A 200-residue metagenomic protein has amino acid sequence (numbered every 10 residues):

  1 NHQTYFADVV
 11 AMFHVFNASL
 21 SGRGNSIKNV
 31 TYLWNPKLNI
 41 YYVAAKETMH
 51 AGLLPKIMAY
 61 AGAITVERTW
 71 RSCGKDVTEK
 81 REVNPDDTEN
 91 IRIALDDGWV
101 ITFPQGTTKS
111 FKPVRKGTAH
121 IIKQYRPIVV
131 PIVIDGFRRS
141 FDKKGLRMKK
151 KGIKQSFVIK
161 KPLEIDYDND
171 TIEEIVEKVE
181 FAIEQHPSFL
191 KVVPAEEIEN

Functional and structural regions predicted by a protein language model:
N1-T78: Catalytic core of membrane glycerolipid acyltransferases/transacylases, capturing the structured, soluble-facing
Y5, K37-K56, I91-L95, W99-T102 (+1 more regions): A short, hydrophobic secondary-structure junction motif
V9, T88, R115-A119: Conserved glycosyltransferase catalytic-site signature
I64-F111: Internal catalytic-core helix/loop-beta-alpha segment that presents or stabilizes conserved functional determinants
T88, R92, S156, I172-E180: Short, amphipathic alpha-helical "lid/cap" segments that border enzyme active or binding sites
D96-I101, G106-E174: A cross-family acyltransferase "interaction/gating" segment
T118, I175-H186: Short amphipathic C-terminal alpha-helix that caps PH/PH-like domains
V193-N200: Short, highly charged C-terminal tails/helix-capping segments
